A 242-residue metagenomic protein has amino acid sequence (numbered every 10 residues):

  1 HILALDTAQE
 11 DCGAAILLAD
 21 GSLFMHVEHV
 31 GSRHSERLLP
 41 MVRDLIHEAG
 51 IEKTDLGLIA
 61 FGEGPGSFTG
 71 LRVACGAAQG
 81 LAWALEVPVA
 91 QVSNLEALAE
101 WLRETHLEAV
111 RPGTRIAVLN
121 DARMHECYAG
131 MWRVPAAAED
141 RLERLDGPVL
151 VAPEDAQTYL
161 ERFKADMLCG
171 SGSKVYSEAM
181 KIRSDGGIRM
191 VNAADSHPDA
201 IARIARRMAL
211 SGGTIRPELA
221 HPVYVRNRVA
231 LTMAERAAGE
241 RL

Functional and structural regions predicted by a protein language model:
H1-E63: N-terminal beta-alpha supersecondary unit
H29-R37, F68-R72, G76, N192-S196: Residues at secondary-structure transition points
R33, P88-S196, Y224, V229-A230 (+1 more regions): Surface "functional belts" at beta-alpha junctions
L45-E48, A84, R183, A205-G212 (+1 more regions): Change "in soluble alpha/beta enzymes" to "in soluble alpha/beta proteins
H47-T54, A82-V92, A109-R111: Phosphate-handling active-site elements
A60-N94: DPxDG-like acidic metal-binding loop motif
R189-L242: Acyltransferase
